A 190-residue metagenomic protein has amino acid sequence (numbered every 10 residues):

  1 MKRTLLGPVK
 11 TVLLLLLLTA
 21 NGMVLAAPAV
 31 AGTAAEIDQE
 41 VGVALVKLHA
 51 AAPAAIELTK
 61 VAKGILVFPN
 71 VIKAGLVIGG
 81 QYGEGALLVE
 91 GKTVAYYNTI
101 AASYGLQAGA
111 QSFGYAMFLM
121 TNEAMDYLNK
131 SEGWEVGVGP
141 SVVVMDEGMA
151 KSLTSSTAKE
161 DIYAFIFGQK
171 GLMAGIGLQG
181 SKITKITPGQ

Functional and structural regions predicted by a protein language model:
M1-G7: N-terminal secretory signal peptides that target proteins for export/translocation
L15-P28: C-terminal segment of classical bacterial N-terminal signal peptides
A27-Q190: Small-residue-enriched, tightly packed secondary-structure blocks
